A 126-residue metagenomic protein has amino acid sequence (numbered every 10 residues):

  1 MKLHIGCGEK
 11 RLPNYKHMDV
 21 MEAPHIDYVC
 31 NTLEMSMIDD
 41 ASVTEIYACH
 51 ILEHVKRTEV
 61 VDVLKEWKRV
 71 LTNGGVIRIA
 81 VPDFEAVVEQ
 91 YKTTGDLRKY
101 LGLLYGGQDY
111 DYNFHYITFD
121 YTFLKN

Functional and structural regions predicted by a protein language model:
L3-K10: Class I SAM-dependent methyltransferase "Motif I" SAM/SAH-binding loop
H17-M18: Conserved SAM-binding motif I beta-strand of class I
M21: Conserved SAM/SAH-binding beta-strand->alpha-helix loop
C30-I46: A short acidic, Gly/Pro-enriched loop at the edge of an enzyme's catalytic core that lines a small-molecule cofactor
E34, E53, A86: Active-site micro-motifs of SAM-dependent methyltransferase domains
T44-I51, V60, L124: A short beta-strand submotif of the Rossmann-like class I SAM-dependent methyltransferase core that lines
R57-N126: S-adenosyl-L-methionine-dependent methyltransferase catalytic module, highlighting the catalytic core
